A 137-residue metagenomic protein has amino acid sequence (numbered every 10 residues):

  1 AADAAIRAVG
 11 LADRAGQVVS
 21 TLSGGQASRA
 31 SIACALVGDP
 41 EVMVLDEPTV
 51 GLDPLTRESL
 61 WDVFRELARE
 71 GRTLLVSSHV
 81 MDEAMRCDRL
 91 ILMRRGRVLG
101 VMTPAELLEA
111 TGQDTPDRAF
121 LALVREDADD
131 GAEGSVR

Functional and structural regions predicted by a protein language model:
A1-R14: Conserved ABC ATPase "signature" region
V18-L22: Conserved ABC ATPase signature
I32: Hydrophobic anchor residue at the start of the ABC signature
D39: Conserved catalytic motifs of ABC-family nucleotide-binding domains
M43-E47: Catalytic Walker B motif of ABC-type/P-loop ATPase nucleotide-binding domains
V101-M102: ABC ATPase "signature
